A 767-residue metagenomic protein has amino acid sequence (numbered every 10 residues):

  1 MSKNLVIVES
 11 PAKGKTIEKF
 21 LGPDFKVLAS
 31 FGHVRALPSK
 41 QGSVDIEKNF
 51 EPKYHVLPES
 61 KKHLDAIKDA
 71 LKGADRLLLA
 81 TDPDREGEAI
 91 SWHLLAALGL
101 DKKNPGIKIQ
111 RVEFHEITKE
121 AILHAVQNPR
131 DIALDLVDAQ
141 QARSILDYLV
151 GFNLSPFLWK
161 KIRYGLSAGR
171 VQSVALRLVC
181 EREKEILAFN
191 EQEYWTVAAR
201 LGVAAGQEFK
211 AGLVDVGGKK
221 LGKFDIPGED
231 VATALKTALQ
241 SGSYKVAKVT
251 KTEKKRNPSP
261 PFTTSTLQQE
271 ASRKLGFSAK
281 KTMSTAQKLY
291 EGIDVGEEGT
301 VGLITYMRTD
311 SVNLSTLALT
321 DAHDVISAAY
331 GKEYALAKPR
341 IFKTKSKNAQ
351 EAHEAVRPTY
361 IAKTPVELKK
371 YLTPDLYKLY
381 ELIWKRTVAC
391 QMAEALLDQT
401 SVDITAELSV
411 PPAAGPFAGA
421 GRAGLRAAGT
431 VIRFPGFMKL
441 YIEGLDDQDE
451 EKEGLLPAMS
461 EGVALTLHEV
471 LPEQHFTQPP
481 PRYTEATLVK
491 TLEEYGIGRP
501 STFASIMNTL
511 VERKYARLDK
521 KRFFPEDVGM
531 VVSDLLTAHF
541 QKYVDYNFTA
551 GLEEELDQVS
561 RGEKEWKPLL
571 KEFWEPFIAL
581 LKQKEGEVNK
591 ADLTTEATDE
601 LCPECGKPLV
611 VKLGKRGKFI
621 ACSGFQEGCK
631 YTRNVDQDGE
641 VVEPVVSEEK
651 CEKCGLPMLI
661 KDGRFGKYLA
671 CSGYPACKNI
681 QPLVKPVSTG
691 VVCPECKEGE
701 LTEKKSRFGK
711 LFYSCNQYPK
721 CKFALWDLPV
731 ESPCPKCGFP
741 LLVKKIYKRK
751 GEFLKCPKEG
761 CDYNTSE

Functional and structural regions predicted by a protein language model:
M1-Q141, N153, L158, I226-P227 (+1 more regions): Intrinsically disordered, low-complexity regulatory segments
S2, D82-D84, R163-S167, K251-P260 (+3 more regions): Conserved short loop/turn motifs at secondary-structure junctions
S2-N4, T16, S155, A188 (+4 more regions): Basic, low-complexity terminal or inter-domain segments flanking catalytic cores
T16-F20, A66, A70, A89-A97 (+10 more regions): Alpha-helical scaffold elements adjacent to nucleotide-binding pockets in ATP/GTP-utilizing enzyme cores
I117-A199, T252: C-terminal or mid-to-C-terminal helical accessory/interaction module adjacent to the motor/catalytic core
A142-N153, V171, L201, K254-T266 (+3 more regions): Core structural elements
K220-P260, V463: Metal- or metallocofactor-binding catalytic centers and their adjacent structured scaffolds across diverse enzyme
V249, P258-A271, E298-Y306, P479-T491: Short acidic, hydrophobic short linear motifs in intrinsically disordered regions
